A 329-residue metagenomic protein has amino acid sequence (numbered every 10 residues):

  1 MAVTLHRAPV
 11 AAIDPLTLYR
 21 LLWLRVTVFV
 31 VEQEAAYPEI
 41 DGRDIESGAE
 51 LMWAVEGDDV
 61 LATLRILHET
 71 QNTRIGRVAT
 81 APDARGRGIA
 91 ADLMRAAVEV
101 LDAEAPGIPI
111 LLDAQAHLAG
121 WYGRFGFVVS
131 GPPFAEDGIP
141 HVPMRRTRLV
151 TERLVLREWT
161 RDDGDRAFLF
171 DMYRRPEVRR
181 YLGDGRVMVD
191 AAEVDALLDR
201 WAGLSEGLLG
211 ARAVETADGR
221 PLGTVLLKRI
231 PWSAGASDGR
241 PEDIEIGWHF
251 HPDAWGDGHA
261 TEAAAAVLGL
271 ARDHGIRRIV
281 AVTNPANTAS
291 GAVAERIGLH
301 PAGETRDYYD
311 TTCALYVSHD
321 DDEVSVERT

Functional and structural regions predicted by a protein language model:
A2-L21, V155-L169: A short beta-loop-alpha structural element at the N-terminal edge of CoA-dependent acyl/N-acetyltransferase catalytic
Q33, Y37-L64, G210-G223: Conserved beta-hairpin
E46-S47, Q71, E136-P140, L208 (+2 more regions): Short acidic/glycine-enriched loop/turn segments that link adjacent beta-strands
W53, D59-L67, N72-A79, R220-R229 (+1 more regions): Conserved beta-strand in the GNAT
T80, G86-E99, W248, G256-D273 (+1 more regions): Conserved acetyl-CoA-binding loop-helix of GNAT-fold acetyltransferases
L101-Q115, H274-T283: Conserved GNAT acetyl-CoA-binding A-motif
L111-D113, G123, V128-M144, P231-W232 (+2 more regions): Conserved catalytic-core motifs of GNAT/GCN5-like acyltransferases
T147-D253, A265-L270, H274, R278 (+1 more regions): GNAT-family acyltransferases
